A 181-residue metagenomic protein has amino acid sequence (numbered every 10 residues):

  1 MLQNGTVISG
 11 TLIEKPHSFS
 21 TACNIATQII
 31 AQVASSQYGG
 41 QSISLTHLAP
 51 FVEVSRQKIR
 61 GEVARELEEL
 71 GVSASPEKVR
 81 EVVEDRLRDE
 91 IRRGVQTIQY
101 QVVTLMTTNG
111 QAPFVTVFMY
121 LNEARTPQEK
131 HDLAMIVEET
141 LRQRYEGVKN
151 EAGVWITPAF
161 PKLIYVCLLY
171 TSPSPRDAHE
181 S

Functional and structural regions predicted by a protein language model:
M1-E62, E66, G110: Catalytic alpha/beta core of large soluble enzyme barrels
S36, G61-E62, E68, E90-Q111 (+1 more regions): Structured alpha-helical segments in the cores of large, soluble enzyme domains
A74-R92: Intrinsically disordered, low-complexity acidic Ser/Thr-rich regulatory segments
V117: Conserved, mostly hydrophobic/aromatic
Y120-N122: Active-site beta-loop-alpha junctions enriched in small/polar residues
R125-A134: A short acidic (Asp/Glu
Y170-P175: Conserved small/polar residues in nucleotide/adenosyl-binding loops
